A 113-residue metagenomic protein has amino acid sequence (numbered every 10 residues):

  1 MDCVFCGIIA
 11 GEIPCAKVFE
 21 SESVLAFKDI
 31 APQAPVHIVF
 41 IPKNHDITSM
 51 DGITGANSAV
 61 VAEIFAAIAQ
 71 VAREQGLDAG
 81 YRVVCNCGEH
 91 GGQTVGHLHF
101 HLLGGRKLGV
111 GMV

Functional and structural regions predicted by a protein language model:
M1-V113: HIT superfamily nucleotide-processing domains
